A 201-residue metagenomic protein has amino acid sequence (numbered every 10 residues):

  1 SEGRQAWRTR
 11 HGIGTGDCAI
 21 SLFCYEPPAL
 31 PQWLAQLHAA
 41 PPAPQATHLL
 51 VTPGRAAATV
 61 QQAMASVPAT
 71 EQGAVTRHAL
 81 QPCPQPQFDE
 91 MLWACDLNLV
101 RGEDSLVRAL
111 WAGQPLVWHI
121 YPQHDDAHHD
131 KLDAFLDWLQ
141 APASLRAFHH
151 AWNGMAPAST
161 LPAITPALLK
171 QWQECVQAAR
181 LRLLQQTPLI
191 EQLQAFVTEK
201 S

Functional and structural regions predicted by a protein language model:
S1-P27: A nucleotide-sugar donor-handling region in carbohydrate enzymes
S1-T9, A35-A39, A43-T47, P53-R55 (+2 more regions): Domain-scale detector for complete catalytic domains at protein termini or as standalone homologs
R4, H11, A141-S201: C-terminal amphipathic helix plus adjacent low-complexity, charged tail appended to glycosyltransferase catalytic
Y25-P28, R55-A57: Short acidic/polar capping segments at secondary-structure boundaries
P27-Q36: A conserved mid-protein helix/loop that constitutes part of the nucleotide-sugar donor-binding site
Q45-Q81: Catalytic donor nucleotide-activated moiety binding site of glycosyltransferases and closely related
P84-K131: A donor-sugar binding/catalytic signature common to diverse glycosyltransferases and related nucleotide-sugar
P115-A156: Nucleotide-sugar donor-binding patch of glycosyltransferase catalytic domains
